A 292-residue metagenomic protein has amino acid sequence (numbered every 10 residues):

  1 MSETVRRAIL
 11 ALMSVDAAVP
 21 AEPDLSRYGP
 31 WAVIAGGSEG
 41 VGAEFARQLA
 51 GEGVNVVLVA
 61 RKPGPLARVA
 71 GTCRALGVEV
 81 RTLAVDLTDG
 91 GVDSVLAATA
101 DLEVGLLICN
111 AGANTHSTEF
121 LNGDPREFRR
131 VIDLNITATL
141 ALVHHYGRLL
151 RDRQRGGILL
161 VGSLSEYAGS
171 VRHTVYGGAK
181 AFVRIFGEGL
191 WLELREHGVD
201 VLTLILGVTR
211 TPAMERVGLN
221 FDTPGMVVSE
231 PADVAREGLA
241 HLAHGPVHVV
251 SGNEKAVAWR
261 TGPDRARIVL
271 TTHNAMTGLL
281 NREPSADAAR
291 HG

Functional and structural regions predicted by a protein language model:
W31, S38-E39: Conserved glycine-rich cofactor-binding loop
A35, V104-G112, N135, L160: Rossmann-fold scaffold of SDR-type NAD(P)-dependent oxidoreductases
E52-V69: Conserved glycine-rich Rossmann-like NAD(P)H-binding loop of the short-chain dehydrogenase/reductase
D89, A97, L106, G112-R129 (+1 more regions): Conserved mid-core segment of classical short-chain dehydrogenase/reductases
D124-A141, V183: Catalytic Tyr-X3-Lys loop
V143, A179: Active-site helix of classical SDR
S163: Residue(s) in the substrate-gating loop at a strand-loop-helix junction that position the organic substrate next
T203, L219-R260: C-terminal helical subdomain
